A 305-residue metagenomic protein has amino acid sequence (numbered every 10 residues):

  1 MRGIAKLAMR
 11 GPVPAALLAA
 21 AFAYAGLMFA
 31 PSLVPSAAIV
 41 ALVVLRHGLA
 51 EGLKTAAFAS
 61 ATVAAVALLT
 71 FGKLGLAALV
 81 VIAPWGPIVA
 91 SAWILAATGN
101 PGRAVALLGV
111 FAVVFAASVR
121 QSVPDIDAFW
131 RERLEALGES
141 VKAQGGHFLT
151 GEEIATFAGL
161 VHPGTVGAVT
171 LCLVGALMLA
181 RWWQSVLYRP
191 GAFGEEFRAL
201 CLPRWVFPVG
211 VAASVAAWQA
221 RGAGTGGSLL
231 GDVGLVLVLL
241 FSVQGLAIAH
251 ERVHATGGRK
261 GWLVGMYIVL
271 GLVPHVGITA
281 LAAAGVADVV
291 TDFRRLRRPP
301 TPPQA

Functional and structural regions predicted by a protein language model:
M1-T55, G257-G261, V276: Hydrophobic transmembrane alpha-helices
P31-A92, A284-G285: Alpha-helical membrane segments and adjacent membrane-interface helices in multi-pass membrane proteins
K54-V63, V105-V114, L235, K260-L270: Central hydrophobic cores of alpha-helical transmembrane segments in multi-pass integral membrane proteins
A67-G72, L79-S122: Short helix-perturbing small/polar motifs within transmembrane alpha-helices
V114-V161: Membrane-interface interhelical loops and short interface/amphipathic helices in multi-pass inner-membrane
H147-G175, A255, H275: Hydrophobic alpha-helical transmembrane segments
R189-I248: Small-residue-rich helix-loop
G231-A305: Long, positively charged, glycine-interspersed low-complexity recognition regions
